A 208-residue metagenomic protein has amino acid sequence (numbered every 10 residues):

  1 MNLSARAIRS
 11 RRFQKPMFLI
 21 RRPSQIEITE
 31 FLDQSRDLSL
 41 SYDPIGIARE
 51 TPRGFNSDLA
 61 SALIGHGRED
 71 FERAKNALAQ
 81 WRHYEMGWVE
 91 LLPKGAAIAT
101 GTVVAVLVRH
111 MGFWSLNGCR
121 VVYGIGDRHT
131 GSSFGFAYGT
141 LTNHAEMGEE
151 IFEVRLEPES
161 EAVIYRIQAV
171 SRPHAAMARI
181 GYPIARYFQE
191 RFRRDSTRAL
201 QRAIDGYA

Functional and structural regions predicted by a protein language model:
N2-M111: Hydrophobic ligand-binding cavity/cleft-lining segments
N2-R22, M111-L116, A169-D195: Alpha-helical membrane-targeting segments
E27-I28, L32-S35, S41, P173-A208: A conserved amphipathic terminal alpha-helix motif
S61-L63, L107, V122, G139 (+2 more regions): Residue-level recognition of well-ordered beta-strand positions that form the cores of beta-sheet-rich folds across
K75-H83, N143, E159, R198 (+1 more regions): Short, intrinsically disordered, mixed-charge
T100-G101, S132-Y138, V163-I167: A short hydrophobic beta-strand element
M111-E159: Hydrophobic-ligand binding "helix-grip"
T140-Y187: Beta-strand/loop substructures that line and gate deep hydrophobic ligand-binding cavities in soluble
